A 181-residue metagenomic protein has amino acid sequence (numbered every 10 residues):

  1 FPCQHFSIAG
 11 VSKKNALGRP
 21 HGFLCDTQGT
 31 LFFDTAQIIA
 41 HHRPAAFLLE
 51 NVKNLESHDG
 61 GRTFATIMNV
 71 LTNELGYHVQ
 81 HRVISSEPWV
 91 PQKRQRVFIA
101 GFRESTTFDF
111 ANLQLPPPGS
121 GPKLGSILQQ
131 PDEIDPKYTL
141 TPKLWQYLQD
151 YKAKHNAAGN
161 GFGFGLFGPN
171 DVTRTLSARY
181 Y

Functional and structural regions predicted by a protein language model:
C3-Y181: Class I S-adenosyl-L-methionine
